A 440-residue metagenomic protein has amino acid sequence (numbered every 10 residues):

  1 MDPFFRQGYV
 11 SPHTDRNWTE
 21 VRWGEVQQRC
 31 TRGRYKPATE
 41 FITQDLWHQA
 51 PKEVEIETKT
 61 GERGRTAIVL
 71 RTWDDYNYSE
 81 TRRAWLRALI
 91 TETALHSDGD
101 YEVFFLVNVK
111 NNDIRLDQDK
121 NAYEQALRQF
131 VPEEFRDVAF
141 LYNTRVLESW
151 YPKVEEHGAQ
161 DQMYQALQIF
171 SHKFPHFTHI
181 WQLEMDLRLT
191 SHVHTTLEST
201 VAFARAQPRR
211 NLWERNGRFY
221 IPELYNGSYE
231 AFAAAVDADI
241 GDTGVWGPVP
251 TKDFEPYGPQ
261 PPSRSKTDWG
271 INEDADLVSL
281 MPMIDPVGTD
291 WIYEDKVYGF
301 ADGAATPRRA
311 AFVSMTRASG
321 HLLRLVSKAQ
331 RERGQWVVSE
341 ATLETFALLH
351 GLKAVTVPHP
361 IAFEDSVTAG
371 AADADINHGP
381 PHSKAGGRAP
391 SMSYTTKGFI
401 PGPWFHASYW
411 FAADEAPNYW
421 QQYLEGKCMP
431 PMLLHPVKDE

Functional and structural regions predicted by a protein language model:
M1-L89, H96-G99, Y419-E440: Juxtamembrane luminal stem/stalk of type II transmembrane Golgi/ER carbohydrate-processing enzymes
G64-T66, D98-V103, H176-H179, G351-L352: Loop/turn elements at helix/coil->beta-strand transitions in domains of secreted/extracellular proteins
W73-Y76, K110-N112, D186-R188, K353 (+1 more regions): Short, solvent-exposed loop/turn segments at secondary-structure junctions
Y78-E92, D119-E124, D161-Q165, T195-S199 (+1 more regions): Well-ordered, non-membrane alpha-helical segments in soluble/globular domains
E102-K110: Short internal beta-strands
V109-T178, R188, H192-H194, V201-G227: Active-site-proximal specificity loops/subdomain of glycosyltransferases
H192, E198-A204, R209-A413, N418: Catalytic core and acceptor-binding pocket of nucleotide-sugar-dependent glycosyltransferases
